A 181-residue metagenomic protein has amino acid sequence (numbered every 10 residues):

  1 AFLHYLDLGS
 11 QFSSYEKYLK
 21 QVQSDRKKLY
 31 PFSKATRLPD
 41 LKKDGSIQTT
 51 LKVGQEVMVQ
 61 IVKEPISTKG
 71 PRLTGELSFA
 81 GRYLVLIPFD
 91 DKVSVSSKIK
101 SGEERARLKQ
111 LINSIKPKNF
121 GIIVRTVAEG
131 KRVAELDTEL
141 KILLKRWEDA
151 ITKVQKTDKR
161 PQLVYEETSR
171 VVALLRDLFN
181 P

Functional and structural regions predicted by a protein language model:
A1-P181: Single-stranded RNA-binding surfaces
